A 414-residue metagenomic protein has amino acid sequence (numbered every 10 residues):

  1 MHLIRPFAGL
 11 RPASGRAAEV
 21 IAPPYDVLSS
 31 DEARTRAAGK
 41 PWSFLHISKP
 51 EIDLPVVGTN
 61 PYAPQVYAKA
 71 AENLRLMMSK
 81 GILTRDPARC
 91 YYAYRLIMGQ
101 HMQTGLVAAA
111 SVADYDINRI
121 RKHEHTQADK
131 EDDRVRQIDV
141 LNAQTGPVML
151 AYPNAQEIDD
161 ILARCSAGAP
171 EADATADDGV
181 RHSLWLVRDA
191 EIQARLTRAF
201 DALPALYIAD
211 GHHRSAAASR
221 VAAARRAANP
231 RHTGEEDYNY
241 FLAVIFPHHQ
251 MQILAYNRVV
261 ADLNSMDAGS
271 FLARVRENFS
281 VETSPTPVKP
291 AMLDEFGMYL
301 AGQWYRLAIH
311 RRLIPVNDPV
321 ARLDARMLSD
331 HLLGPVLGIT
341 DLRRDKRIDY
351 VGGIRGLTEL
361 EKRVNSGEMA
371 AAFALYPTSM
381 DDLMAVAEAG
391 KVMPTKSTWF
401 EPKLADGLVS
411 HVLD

Functional and structural regions predicted by a protein language model:
M1-D414: Surface-exposed, charge/polar-rich loops and edge strands
